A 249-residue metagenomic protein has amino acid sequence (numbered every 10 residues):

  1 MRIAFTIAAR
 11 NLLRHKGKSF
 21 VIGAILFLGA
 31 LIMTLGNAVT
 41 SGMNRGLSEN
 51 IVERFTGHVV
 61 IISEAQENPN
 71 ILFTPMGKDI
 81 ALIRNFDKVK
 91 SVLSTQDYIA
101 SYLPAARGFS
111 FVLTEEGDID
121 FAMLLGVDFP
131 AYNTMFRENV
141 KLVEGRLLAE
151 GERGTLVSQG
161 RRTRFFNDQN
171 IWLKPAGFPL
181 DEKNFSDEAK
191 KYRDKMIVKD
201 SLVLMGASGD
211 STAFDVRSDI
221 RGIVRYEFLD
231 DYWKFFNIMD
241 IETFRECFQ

Functional and structural regions predicted by a protein language model:
M1-T6: Short, membrane-interfacial amphipathic segments enriched in basic
K18-N44: Short, strongly hydrophobic transmembrane alpha-helices
N37-M123, N133, E144-R146, G151: Hydrophobic, regular-secondary-structure patches
R54-T56, G117-A122, R137, E150-G154 (+3 more regions): Extracytoplasmic
H58-I62, L103, F121-G126, L156-S158 (+3 more regions): Soluble periplasmic/extracytoplasmic beta-strand elements of cell-envelope proteins
E64-Q66, R107, V127-P130, G160-R162 (+2 more regions): Solvent-exposed coil/turn segments that connect beta secondary-structure elements in extracytoplasmic/periplasmic
F121-K191: Short beta-strand boundary microenvironments
F166-Q249: Basic-flanked hydrophobic alpha-helices used for secretion and membrane insertion
